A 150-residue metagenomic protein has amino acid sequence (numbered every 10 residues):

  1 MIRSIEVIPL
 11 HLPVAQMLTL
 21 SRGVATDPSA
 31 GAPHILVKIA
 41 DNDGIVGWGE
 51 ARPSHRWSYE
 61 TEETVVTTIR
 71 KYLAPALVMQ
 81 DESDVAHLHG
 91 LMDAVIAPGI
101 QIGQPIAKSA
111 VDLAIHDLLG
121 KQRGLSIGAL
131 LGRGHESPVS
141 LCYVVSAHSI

Functional and structural regions predicted by a protein language model:
M1-W57: Structured beta-strand/loop patches that form or line metal/cofactor-binding pockets in enzymes
A25, Q104-P105, V145: A generic structural signal for short
D27-S29, Q101, L131: Generic marker of residues within folded, mature protein domains
A30-A32, I106, G134: Short coil/turn motifs at beta-sheet boundaries
H34-L36, A110, P138-S140: Broad gene-expression machinery/nucleic-acid interaction feature
A40-Q122: Metal- or metallocofactor-binding catalytic centers and their adjacent structured scaffolds across diverse enzyme
A129-I150: Metal-dependent enolase-superfamily TIM-barrel catalytic cores that perform enediolate-based chemistry
